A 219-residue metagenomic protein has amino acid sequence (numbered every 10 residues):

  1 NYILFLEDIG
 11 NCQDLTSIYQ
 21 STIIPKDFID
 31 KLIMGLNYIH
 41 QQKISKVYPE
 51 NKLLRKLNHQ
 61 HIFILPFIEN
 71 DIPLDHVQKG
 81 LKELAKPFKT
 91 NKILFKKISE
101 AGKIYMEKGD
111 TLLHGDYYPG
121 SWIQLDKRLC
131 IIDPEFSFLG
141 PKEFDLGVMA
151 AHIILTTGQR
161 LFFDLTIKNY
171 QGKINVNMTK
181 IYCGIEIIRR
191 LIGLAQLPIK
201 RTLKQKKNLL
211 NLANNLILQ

Functional and structural regions predicted by a protein language model:
N1-F5, D126-L129, L218-Q219: Conserved NTP-binding catalytic cores of kinases and kinase-like/nucleotidyltransferase enzymes across multiple kinase
N1-Y48: ATP-binding pocket architecture of kinase catalytic cores
T22-I24, L129-C130, G147-M149, N208: Glycine-rich, phosphate-binding/catalytic loops in enzymes
I29-L32, E143-L146, K180-I188, K206-L209: Short runs of predominantly hydrophobic/aromatic residues within well-ordered alpha helices that form helix-helix
E50-A101, I192: Active-site catalytic-loop/activation-segment of kinase and kinase-like phosphoryl-transfer enzymes
K96-F144: Active-site acidic catalytic loop and adjacent metal/ATP-binding pocket of ATP-dependent phosphoryl transfer enzymes
K142-K173, G184-T202: Active-site activation/catalytic loop segments of kinase-like enzymes and analogous catalytic loops in related
Q196-Q219: Regulatory N- and C-terminal appendages and interdomain linkers associated with kinase/kinase-like NTP transferase
